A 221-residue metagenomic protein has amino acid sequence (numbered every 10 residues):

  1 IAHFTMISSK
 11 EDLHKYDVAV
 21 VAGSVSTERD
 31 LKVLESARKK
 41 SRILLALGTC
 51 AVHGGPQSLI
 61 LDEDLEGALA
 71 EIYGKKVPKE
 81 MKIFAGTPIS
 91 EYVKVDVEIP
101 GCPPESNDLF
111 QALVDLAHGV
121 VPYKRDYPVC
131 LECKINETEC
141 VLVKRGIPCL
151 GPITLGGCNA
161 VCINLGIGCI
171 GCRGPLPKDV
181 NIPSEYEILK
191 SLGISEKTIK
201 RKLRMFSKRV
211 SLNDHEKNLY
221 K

Functional and structural regions predicted by a protein language model:
I1-V20, L31, E35-I43, E66-K221: Iron-sulfur (Fe-S) cluster-binding modules
G23-V25, T49: Short glycine-/small-residue-rich Rossmann-like dinucleotide-binding loops
A46: Catalytic or ion-translocation cores adjacent to nucleophile or general acid/base/metal-coordination motifs in diverse
C50-G55: Short gly/pro/ser/thr-enriched loop/turn and capping motifs at secondary-structure boundaries
I60: Portal/gating segments that form or line small-molecule/metal binding sites
